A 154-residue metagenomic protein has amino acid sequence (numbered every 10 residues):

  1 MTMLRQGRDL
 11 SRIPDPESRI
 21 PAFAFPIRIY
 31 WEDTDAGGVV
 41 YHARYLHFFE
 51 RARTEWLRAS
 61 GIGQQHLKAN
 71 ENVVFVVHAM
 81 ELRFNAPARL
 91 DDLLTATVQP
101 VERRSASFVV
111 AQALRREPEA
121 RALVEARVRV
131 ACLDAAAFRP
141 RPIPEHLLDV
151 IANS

Functional and structural regions predicted by a protein language model:
T2-I62: Catalytic strand-loop segment that frames the active site of acyl-thioester-processing enzymes
M3-I13, A24-F25, F84-L90, V101-S154: HotDog/MaoC-like acyl-thioester-processing domains
S18-P21, H66, N70-E71, E117-R121: Short, glycine- and charge-enriched coil/turn segments that flank and shape catalytic ligand pockets
G37-V39, E55, Q65, A88 (+2 more regions): Flexible, active-site-adjacent loop/turn segments at secondary-structure boundaries
G38, V98, F138: Hydrophobic pocket/interface hotspot
Y45-F48, V76, R129: Residue-level recognition of specific faces of alpha-helices
W56-F108, L123-A126: Hydrophobic beta-strand-centered segment that forms part of the acyl-chain substrate-binding groove
